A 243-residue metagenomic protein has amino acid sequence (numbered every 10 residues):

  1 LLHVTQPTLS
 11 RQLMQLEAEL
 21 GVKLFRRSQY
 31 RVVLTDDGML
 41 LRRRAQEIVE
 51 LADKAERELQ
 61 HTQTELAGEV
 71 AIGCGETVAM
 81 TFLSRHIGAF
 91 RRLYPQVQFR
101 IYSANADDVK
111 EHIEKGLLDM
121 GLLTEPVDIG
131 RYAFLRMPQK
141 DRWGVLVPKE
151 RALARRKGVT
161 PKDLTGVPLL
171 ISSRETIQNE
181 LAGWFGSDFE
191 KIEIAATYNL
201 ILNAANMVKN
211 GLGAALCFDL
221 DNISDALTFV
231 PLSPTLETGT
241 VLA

Functional and structural regions predicted by a protein language model:
T5-T8, Q12, G75: Helix-turn-helix DNA-binding motif, specifically the short coil turn and the N-cap/start of the second
E17-L34: A short LG(V/I)-centered, amphipathic sequence patch enriched for acidic residue(s) preceding the LG motif
E19-L20, L41-Q63: Alpha-helical linker/hinge and terminal dimerization helices associated with HTH transcriptional regulators
T35-G38, I72, I113-E114, L164 (+2 more regions): Hydrophobic residues within well-ordered alpha-helices
Q63, Y132-W143, V147-L169: Flexible hinge/capping segments at coil-to-helix
A67-I129, F189, T197-L200: Central regulatory/effector-binding core of bacterial HTH transcription factors
G130-R136, K140-R142, N199-A243: Beta-alpha-beta core module
V167-E190, A205: Secondary-structure junction motif
